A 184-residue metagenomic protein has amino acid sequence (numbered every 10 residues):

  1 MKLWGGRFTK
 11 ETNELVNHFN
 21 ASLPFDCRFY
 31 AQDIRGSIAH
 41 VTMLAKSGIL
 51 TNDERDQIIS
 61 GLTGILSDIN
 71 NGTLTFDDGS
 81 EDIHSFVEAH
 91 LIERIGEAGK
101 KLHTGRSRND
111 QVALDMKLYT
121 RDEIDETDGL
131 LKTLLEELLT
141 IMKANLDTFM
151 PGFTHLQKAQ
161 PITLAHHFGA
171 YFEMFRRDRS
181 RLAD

Functional and structural regions predicted by a protein language model:
M1-A183: A helix-coil-helix interface module used to build multimeric assemblies and to scaffold catalytic/cofactor sites
